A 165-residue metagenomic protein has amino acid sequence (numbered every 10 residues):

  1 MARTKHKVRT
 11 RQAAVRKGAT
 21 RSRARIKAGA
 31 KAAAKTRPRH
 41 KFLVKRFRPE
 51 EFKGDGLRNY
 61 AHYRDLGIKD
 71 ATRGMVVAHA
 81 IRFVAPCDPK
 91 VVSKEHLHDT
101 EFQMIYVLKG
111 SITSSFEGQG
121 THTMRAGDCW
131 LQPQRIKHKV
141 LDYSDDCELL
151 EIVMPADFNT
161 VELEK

Functional and structural regions predicted by a protein language model:
A2-R11, V15-P86, E162-K165: A short, N-terminal "cap"/entry segment at the start of jelly-roll beta-barrel domains of the cupin/DSBH fold
R58, A71-V76, C87-M104, D145: A short beta-loop-beta micro-motif enriched in histidine and acidic residues
A78-A80, L131, S144-V161: A short hydrophobic beta-strand segment most commonly corresponding to one strand of the jelly-roll/cupin
A80-F83, L97-S114, I152-P155: Short, conserved beta-strand element in jelly-roll/cupin
P86, K139, M154-D157: Short coil/turn motifs at secondary-structure junctions
K94, S114-S115, Q132, K137-S144: Short beta-strand His + acidic residue motifs that chelate non-heme Fe in jelly-roll/DSBH and cupin folds
G118-R135: Short acidic-glycine-tyrosine-enriched beta hairpin
